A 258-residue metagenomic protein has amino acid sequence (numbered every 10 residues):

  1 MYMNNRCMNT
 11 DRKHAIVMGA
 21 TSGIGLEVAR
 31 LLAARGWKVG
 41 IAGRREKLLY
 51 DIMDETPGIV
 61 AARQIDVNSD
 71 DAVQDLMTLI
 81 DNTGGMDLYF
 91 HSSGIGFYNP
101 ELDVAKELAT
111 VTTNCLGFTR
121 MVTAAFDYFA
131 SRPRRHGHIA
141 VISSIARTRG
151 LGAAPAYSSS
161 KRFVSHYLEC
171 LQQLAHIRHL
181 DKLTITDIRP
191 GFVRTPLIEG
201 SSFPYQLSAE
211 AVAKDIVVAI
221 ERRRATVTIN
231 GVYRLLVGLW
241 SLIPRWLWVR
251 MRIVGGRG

Functional and structural regions predicted by a protein language model:
T21-S22: Conserved glycine-rich cofactor-binding loop
T56-D71: Rossmann-fold cofactor-recognition segment
S92-Y98: Conserved NAD(P)H cofactor-binding loop of Rossmann-fold oxidoreductase domains
N99-T112: Short alpha-helical oligomerization interface
V122, S160: Active-site helix of classical SDR
S144: Residue(s) in the substrate-gating loop at a strand-loop-helix junction that position the organic substrate next
D187, E199-V237: C-terminal helical subdomain
